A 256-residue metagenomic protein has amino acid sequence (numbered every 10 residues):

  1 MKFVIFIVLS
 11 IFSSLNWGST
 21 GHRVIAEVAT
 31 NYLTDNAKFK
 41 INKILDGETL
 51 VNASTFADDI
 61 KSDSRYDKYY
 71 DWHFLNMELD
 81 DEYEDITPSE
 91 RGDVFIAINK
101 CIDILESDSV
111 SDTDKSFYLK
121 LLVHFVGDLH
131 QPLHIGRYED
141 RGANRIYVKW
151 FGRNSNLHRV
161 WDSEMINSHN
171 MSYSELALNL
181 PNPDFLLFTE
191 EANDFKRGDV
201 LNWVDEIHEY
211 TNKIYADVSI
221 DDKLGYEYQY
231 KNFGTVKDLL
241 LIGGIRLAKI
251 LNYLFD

Functional and structural regions predicted by a protein language model:
K2-F3, V24: N-terminal capping/interface segment
F3-S13: Sec-dependent N-terminal signal peptides
N16-V123, P132, R137-D256: N-terminal, motif-rich segments that launch catalysis or mediate targeting to/interaction with membranes, typified by
